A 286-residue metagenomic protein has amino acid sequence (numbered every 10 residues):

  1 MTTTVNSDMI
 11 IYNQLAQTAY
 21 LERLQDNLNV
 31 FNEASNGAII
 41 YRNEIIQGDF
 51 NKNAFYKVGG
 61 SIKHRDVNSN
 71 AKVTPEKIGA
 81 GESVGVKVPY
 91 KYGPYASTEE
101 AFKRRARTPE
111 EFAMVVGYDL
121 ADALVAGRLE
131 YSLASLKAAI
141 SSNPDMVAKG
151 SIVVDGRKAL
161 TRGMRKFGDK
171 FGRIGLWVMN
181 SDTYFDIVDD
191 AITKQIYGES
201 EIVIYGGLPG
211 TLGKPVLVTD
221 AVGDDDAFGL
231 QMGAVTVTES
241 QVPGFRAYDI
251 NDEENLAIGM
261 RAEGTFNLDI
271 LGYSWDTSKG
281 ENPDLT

Functional and structural regions predicted by a protein language model:
M1-V86, V237-P243: N-terminal "assembly arms/tails" that initiate or stabilize quaternary assembly in self-assembling proteins
T3-D8, T238-T286: Extended, compositionally biased alpha-helical segments that mediate assembly or anchoring
D66-N68, V188-D190, A227-L230, M260 (+1 more regions): Short conserved micro-motifs at the rims of enzyme active sites and ligand-binding pockets
I78-R107: Short acidic, glycine/tyrosine-flanked loop/strand segments centered on an H-E-D-like triad
E100-K170, Y273-T286: Alpha-helical scaffold segments that mediate packing/assembly in large oligomeric complexes
A138-P215: Extended, solvent-exposed, turn-rich assembly/linker loops in the middle of proteins
D182-D186, T193, V222-D224, N267 (+1 more regions): Short, catalytically relevant binding-site loops at active-site mouths
E201-N255: Extended serine/threonine-enriched, polar tracts that run as long, contiguous segments within proteins
